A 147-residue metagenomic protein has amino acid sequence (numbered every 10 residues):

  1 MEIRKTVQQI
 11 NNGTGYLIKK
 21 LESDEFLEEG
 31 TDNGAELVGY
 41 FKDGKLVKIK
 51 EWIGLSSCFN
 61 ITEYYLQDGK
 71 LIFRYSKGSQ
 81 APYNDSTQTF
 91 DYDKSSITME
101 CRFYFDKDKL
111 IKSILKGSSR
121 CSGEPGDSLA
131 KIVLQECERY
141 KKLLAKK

Functional and structural regions predicted by a protein language model:
M1-K147: Buried hydrophobic residues that stabilize the cores of well-folded domains
